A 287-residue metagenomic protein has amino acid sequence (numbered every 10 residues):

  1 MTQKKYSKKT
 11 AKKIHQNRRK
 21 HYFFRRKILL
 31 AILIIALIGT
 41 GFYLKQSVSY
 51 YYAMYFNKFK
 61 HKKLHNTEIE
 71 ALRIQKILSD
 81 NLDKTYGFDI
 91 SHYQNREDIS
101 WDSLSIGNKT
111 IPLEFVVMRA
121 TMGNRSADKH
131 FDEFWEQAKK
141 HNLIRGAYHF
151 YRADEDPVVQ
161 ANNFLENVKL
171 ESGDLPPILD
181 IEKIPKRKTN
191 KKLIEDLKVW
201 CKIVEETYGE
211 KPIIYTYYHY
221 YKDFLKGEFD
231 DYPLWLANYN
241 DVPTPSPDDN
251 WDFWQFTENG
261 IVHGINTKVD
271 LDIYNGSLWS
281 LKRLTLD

Functional and structural regions predicted by a protein language model:
M1-R25: N-terminal Lys/Arg-rich, disordered targeting/topogenic segments
R19-Y22, Q46-L64: Membrane-proximal basic amphipathic "stem/tether" segments
R26-S47: Hydrophobic membrane-insertion alpha-helices, especially the h-region of bacterial N-terminal signal peptides
N57-Q94, I99, F229-D287: Functionally critical loop-and-helix segments that line ligand-binding/catalytic clefts of soluble enzyme domains
L72-I77, L82-I99, N108-L197, E205-T207: Substrate-binding cleft of extracellular glycoside hydrolase catalytic domains
L104: ATP-dependent carboxylate-activation loops
R125, D154, Y221, P243 (+1 more regions): Flexible, glycine-rich phosphate/dinucleotide-binding loops and adjacent beta-alpha linkers at cofactor/substrate
P176-D248: Catalytic domains of cell-wall/extracellular-matrix polysaccharide-remodeling enzymes, centered on de-N-acetylation
